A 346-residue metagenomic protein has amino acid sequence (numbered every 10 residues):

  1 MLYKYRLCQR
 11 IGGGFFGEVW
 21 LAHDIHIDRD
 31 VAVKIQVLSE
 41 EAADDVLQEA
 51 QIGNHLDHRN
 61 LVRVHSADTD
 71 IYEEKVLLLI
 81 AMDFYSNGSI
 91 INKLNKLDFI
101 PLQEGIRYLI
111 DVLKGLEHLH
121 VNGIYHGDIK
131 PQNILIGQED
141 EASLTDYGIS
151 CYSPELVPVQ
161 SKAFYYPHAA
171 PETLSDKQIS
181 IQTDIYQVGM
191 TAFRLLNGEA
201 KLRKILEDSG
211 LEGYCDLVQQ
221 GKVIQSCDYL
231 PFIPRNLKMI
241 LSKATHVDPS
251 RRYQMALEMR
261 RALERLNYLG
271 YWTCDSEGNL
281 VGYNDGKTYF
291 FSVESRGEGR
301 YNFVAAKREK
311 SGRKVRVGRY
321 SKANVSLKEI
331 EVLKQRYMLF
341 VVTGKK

Functional and structural regions predicted by a protein language model:
C8-G14, V19: Protein kinase glycine-rich loop
E40-H55: AlphaC helix of the eukaryotic protein kinase fold
R63-L78: Short beta-strand micro-motifs within the conserved protein kinase catalytic domain, predominantly in the N-lobe
S89-I100: AlphaC helix of the protein kinase catalytic domain
Y108-L109: Activation segment signature within eukaryotic-like protein kinase domains
H120-I136: Catalytic-loop of the protein kinase fold
D184: Conserved catalytic-loop aspartate of Hanks-type protein kinases
V247-G270: Terminal C-lobe "cap" of eukaryotic-type protein kinase domains
